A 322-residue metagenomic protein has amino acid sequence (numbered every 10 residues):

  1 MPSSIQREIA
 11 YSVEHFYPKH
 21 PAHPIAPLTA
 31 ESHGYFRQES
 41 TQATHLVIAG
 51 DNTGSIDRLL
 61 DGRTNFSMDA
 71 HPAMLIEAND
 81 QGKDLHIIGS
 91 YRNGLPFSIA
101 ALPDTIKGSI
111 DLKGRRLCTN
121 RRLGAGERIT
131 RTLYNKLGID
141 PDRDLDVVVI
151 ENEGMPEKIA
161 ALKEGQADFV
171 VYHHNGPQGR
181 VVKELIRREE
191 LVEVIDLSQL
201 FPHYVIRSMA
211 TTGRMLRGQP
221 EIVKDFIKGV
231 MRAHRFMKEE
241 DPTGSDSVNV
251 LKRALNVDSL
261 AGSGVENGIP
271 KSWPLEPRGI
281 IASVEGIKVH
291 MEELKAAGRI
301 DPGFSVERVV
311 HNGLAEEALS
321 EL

Functional and structural regions predicted by a protein language model:
P2, M291-L322: Conserved C-terminal helix/tail region of periplasmic/extracytoplasmic solute-binding proteins
P2-K158, D168-G176, L191-L197, H203: Short, glycine-/small- and polar/acidic-enriched structural segments that line small-molecule recognition paths
E31, L59, N79, L162 (+2 more regions): Alpha-helix C-terminal capping/helix-coil junction sites
G34, D57, I110, R128-T132 (+6 more regions): Solvent-exposed, polar/charged alpha-helical surfaces in well-ordered, non-transmembrane soluble domains, broadly
Y134-N135, K183, K252, K295: Residue-level preference for well-ordered alpha-helical positions
E157-A254: Pocket-lining segment of extracytoplasmic ligand-binding domains
R217-D301: Secondary-structure end/capping motifs
